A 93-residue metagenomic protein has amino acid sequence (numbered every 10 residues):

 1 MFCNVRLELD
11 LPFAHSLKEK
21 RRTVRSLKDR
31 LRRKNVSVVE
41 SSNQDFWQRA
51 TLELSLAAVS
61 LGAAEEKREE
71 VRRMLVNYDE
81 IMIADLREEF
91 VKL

Functional and structural regions predicted by a protein language model:
F2-N4, L31-R33, W47-R49: Short connector loops at helix/strand junctions that flank enzyme active sites, especially segments positioning acidic
C3-E8, E53-L54: Active-site-flanking beta-strand signature of metal-NTP-handling nucleotidyl enzymes and homologous cyclase-like
L9-F13, L56-A58: Beta-strand elements of well-folded, non-transmembrane domains
K18-S37: Short amphipathic alpha-helix segments
K34-S42, A84-D85: A short linear hydrophobic-aromatic micro-motif
V39-V59, V91-K92: Short, charge-patterned binding micro-sites
A57-L93: C-terminal structural segments of small proteins and small subunits
